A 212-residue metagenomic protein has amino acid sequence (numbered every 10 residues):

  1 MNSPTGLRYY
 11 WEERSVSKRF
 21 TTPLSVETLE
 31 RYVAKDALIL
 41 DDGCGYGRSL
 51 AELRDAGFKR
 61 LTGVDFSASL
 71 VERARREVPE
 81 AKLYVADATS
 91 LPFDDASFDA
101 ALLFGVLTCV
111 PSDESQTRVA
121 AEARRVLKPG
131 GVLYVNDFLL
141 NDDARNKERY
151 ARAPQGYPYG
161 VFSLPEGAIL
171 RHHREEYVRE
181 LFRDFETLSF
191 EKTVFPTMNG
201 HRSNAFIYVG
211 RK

Functional and structural regions predicted by a protein language model:
M1-S90, Y134-R211: Class I (Rossmann-like) S-adenosyl-L-methionine-dependent methyltransferase catalytic domain, capturing the SAM-binding
A68, D113-T117: Non-membrane alpha-helical structural segments and their capping/turn regions in soluble enzymes
T89-A101: A short acidic, Gly/Pro-enriched loop at the edge of an enzyme's catalytic core that lines a small-molecule cofactor
P92-D95, V110-P111, F182: Activation segment
A100-E114: A short SAM/SAH-binding and catalytic strip from SAM-dependent methyltransferases
T117-P129: A short glycine-rich, Lys/Arg-flanked "PGG" loop and its adjoining helix->strand segment in the class I
